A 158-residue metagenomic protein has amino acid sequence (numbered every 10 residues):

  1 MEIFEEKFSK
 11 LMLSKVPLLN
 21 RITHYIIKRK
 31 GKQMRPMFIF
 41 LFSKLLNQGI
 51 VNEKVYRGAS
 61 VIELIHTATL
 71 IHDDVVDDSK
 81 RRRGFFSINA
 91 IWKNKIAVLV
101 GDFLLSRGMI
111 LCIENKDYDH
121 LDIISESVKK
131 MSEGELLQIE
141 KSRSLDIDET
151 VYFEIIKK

Functional and structural regions predicted by a protein language model:
M1-S9: N-terminal amphipathic/basic leader segments beginning at the initiator methionine
S9, L13-K158: Mg2+-dependent prenyl diphosphate-binding active-site environment of isoprenoid biosynthetic enzymes
